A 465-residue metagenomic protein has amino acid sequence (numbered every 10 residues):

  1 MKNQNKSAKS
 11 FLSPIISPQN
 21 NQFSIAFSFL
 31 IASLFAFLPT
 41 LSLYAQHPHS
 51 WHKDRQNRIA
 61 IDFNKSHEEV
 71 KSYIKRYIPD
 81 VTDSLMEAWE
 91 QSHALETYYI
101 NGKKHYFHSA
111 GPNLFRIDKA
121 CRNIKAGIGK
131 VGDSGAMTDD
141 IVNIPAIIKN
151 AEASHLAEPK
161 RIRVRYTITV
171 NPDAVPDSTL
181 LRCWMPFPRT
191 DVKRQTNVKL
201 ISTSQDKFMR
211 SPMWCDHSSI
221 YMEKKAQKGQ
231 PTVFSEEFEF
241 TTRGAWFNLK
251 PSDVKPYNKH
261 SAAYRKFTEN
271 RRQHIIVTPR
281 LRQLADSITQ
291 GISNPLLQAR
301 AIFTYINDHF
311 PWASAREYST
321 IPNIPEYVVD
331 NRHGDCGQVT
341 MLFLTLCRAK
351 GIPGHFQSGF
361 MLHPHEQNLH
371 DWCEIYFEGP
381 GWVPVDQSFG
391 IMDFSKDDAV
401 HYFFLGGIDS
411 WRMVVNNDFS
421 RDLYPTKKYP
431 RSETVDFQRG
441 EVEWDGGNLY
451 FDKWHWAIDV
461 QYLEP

Functional and structural regions predicted by a protein language model:
M1-S24: N-terminal secretory signal peptides that target proteins for export/translocation
S28-T40: Bacterial N-terminal signal peptides
Y44, P212-D216, K228-R316, T320-D330: Acidic low-complexity segments
H52-W246: Intrinsically disordered, low-complexity N-terminal segments that are enriched in acidic
P295-I302, R332-C347: Active-site nucleophilic cysteine motif
T304-D308, T340-M341, L346-A349, D371 (+3 more regions): Well-ordered beta-sheet/strand-loop patches within structured domains
Q338-K427: Hydrophobic/aromatic-rich core segments of domains that either
I408-P465: Low-complexity, Gly/Ser/Thr/Pro-rich intrinsically disordered linker/tail segments
